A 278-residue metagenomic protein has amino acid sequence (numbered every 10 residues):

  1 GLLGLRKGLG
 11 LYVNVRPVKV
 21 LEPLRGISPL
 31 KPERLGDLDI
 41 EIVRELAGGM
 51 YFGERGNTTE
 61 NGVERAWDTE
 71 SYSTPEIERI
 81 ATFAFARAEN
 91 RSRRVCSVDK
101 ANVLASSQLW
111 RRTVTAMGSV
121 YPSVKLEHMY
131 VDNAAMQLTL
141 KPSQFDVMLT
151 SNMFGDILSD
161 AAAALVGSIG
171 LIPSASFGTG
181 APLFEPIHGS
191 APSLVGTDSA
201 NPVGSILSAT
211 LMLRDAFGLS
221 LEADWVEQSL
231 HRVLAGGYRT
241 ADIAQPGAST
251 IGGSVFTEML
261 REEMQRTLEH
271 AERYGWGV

Functional and structural regions predicted by a protein language model:
G1-W67, M153: N-terminal glycine-rich phosphate/adenylate-binding segment common to multiple enzyme folds
L3-E22, Y121-M129, L171-E185: Short, acidic/small-residue loops that bind anionic groups at enzyme active sites
G10-L11, L30, L35-I40, A47 (+5 more regions): Short coil/turn connectors at secondary-structure junctions
I27-E33, F85-R87, A135-T139: A generic local secondary-structure boundary/capping motif
G62-D132, Q144: Glycine-rich phosphate/diphosphate-binding loop of Rossmann-like nucleotide-binding domains
N102, W110-R111, M117-A161, V166-G170 (+2 more regions): Accessory "access/gating" subregions that flank catalytic or transport cores
T139-Y238: Glycine-rich phosphate/nucleotide-binding loop
S205-V278: Mobile late-domain/C-terminal helix-loop "cap" segments that border catalytic sites or the cytosolic face
